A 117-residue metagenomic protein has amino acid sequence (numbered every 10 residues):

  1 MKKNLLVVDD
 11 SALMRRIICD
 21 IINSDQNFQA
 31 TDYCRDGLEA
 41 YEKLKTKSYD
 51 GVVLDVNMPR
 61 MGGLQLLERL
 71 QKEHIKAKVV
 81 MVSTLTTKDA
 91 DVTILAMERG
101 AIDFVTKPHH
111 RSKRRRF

Functional and structural regions predicted by a protein language model:
D9, D55: Active-site residues of response regulator receiver
A12-D32: Two-component/phosphorelay signaling modules centered on CheY-like receiver
Y33-G51: Acidic, metal-coordinating helix/loop segments flanking the phosphotransfer/catalytic sites of two-component signaling
D36-E39, M61-Q65: Acidic catalytic/metal-coordinating carboxylates
E42, L64-K76, L95: Short amphipathic alpha-helix used as the core "switch/output" element in two-component signaling
M58: Receiver (REC) domain active-site loop signature in two-component systems and cognate sites in sensor histidine kinases
K76-T87, M97, V105: A short, hydrophobic beta-strand element within the central beta-sheet of small alpha/beta folds
I102: Short, glycine/charged-rich "phosphate-handling" switch motifs in NTP-dependent and phosphotransfer domains
